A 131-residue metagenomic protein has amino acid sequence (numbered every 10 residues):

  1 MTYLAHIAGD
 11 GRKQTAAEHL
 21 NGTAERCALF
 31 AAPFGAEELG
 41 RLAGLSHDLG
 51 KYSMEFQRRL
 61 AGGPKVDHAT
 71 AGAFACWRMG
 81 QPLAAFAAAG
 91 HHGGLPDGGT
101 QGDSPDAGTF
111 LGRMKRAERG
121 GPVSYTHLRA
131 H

Functional and structural regions predicted by a protein language model:
M1-R129: Accessory nucleic-acid engagement/destabilization modules that flank
